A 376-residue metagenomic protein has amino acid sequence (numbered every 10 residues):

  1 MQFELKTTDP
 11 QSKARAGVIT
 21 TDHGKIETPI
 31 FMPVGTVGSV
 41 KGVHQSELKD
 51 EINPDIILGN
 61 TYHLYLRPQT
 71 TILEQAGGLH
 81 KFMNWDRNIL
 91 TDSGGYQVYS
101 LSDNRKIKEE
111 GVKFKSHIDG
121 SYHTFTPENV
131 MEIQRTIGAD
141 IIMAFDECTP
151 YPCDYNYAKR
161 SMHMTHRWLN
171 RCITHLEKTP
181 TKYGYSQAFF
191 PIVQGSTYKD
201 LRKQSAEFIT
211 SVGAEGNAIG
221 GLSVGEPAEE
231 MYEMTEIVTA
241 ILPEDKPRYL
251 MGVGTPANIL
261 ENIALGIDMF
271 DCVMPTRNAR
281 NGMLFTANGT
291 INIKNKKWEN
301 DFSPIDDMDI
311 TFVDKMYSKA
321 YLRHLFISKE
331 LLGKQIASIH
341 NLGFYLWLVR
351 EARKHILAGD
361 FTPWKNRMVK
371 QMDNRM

Functional and structural regions predicted by a protein language model:
M1-K182, K296-E299: Non-catalytic, usually N-terminal nucleic-acid engagement modules in DNA/RNA processing proteins
M1-V18, I26-M32, K41-G42, D146-C153 (+1 more regions): C-terminal extensions of enzymes
D22, A287, L357: Short, ordered coil/turn segments that flank beta-strands lining enzyme active or ligand-binding pockets
G24, I57, D92, Q134 (+5 more regions): Conserved, mostly hydrophobic/aromatic
N129, I133, I137, R160 (+6 more regions): A non-catalytic, amphipathic alpha-helix used as a structural packing/dimerization or gating element in enzyme scaffolds
Y151-Y155, K159, G216-L222, L331-K334: Glycine- and acidic
H175, T179, Q187-I305: Glycine-rich phosphate/ribose-binding loops and adjacent secondary-structure elements that form binding surfaces
H175-Y185, K246, R353-W364: Surface-exposed helix-capping loop/turn segments at secondary-structure junctions
